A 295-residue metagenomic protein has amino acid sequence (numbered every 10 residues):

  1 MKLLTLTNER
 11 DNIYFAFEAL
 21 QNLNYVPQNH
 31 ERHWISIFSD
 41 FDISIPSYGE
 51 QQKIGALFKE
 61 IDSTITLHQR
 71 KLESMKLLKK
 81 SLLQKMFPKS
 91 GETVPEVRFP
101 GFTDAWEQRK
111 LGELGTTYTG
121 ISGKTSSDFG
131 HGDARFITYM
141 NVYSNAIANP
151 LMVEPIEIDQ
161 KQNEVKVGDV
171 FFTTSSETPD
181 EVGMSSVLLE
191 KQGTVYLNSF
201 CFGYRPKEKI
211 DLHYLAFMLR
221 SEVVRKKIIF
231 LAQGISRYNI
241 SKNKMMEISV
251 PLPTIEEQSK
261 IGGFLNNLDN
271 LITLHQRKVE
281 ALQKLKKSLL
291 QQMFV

Functional and structural regions predicted by a protein language model:
M1-A19, W34, T138-Y139, P150 (+1 more regions): A short beta-sheet element
M1-K2, Q28-Q52, S122-T125, H131 (+2 more regions): A short glycine-rich beta-alpha junction/loop motif
Q52-T64, H68-K71, E107, S259-L271 (+1 more regions): Extracellular/lumenal glycan-associated surfaces
I65-K80, K89-G91, I272-K287: Extended intrinsically disordered, low-complexity coil regions enriched in Ser, Thr, Gly, Ala and often Pro
L83, K89-P100, Q108: Charged, alpha-helix-forming regions
R98-I121: Non-catalytic DNA-recognition/assembly elements of restriction-modification systems
T125-I156: DNA target-recognition patches
